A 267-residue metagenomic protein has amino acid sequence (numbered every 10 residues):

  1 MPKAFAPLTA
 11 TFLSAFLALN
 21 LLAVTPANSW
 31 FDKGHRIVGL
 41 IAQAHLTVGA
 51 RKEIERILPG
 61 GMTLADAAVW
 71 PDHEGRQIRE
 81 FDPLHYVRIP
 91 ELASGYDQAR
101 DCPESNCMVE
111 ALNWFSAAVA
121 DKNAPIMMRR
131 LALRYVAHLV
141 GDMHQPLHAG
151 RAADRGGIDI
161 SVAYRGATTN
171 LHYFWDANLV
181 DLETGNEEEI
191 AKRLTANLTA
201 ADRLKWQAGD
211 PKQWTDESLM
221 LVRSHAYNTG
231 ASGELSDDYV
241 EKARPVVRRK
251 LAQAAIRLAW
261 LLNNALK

Functional and structural regions predicted by a protein language model:
M1-P7: N-terminal secretory signal peptides that target proteins for export/translocation
T9-A23: Bacterial N-terminal signal peptides
T25-L139, P146-K267: N-terminal, motif-rich segments that launch catalysis or mediate targeting to/interaction with membranes, typified by
